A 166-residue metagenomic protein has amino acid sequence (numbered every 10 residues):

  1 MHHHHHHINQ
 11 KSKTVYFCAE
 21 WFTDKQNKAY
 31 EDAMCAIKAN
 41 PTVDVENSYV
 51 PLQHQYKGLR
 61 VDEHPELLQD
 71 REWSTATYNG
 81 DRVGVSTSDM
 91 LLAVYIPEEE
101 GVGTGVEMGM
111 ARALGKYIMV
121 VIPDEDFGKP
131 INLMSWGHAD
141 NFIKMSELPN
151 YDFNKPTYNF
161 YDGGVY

Functional and structural regions predicted by a protein language model:
M1-Y166: Conserved catalytic or regulatory cores that recognize and/or transform ribose-phosphate-containing ligands
